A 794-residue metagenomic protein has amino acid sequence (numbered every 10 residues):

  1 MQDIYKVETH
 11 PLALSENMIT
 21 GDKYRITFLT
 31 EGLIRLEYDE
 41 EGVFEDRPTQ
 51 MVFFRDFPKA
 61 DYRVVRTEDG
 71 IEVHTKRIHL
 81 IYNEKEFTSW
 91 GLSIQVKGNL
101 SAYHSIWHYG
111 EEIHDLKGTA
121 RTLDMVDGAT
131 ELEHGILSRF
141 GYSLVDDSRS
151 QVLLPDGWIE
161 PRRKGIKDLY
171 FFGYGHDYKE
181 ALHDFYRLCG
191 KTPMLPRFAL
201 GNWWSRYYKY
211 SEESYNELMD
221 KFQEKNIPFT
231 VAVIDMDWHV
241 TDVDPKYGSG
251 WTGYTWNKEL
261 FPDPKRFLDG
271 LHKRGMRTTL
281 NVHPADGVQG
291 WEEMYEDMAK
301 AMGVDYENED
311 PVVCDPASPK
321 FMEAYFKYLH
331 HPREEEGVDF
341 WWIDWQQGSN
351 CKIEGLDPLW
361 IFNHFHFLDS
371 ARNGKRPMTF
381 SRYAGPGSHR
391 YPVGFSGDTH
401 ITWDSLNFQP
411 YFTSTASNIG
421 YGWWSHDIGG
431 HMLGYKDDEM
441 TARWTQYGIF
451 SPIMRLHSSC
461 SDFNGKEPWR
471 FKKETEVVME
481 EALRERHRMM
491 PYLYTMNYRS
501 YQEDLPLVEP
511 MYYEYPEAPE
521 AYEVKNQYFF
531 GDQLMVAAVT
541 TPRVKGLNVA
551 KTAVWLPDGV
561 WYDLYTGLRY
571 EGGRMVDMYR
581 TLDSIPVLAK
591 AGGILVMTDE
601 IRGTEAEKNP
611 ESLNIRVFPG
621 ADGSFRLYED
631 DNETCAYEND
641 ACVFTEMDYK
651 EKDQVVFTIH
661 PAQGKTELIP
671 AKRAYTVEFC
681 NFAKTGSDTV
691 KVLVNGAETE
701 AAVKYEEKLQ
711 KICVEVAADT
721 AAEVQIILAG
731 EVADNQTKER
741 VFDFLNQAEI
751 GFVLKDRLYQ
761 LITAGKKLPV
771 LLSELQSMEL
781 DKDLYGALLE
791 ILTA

Functional and structural regions predicted by a protein language model:
I4-Y5, L29-E68: A low-complexity, Ser/Thr/Gly/Pro-enriched, surface-exposed linker/loop concept that marks segments flanking
M18, R25, L33-I34, G70-E72 (+21 more regions): Beta-sheet entry/capping signal
I26, I34-Y38, V73-L80, M535-A538 (+1 more regions): Short, well-ordered beta-strand segments enriched in hydrophobic/aromatic residues
R47-D61, V304, Y562-L582, S687-E715: Solvent-exposed beta-strand/loop surfaces of large extracellular or lumenal domains
D61-A199, R206-Y207, E212-E213, M219-E224 (+1 more regions): Catalytic and substrate-binding clefts that recognize carbohydrates or anionic sugar/phosphate headgroups
Y103-I106, P228-M479, E514-A518, V524 (+1 more regions): Aromatic- and carboxylate-enriched substrate-binding clefts and catalytic-loop regions of carbohydrate-active enzymes
F367, P386-G394, F408-F412, A416-H426 (+2 more regions): Catalytic core of carbohydrate-active enzymes
F529-G531, V549, G603-A794: Beta-rich accessory regions
